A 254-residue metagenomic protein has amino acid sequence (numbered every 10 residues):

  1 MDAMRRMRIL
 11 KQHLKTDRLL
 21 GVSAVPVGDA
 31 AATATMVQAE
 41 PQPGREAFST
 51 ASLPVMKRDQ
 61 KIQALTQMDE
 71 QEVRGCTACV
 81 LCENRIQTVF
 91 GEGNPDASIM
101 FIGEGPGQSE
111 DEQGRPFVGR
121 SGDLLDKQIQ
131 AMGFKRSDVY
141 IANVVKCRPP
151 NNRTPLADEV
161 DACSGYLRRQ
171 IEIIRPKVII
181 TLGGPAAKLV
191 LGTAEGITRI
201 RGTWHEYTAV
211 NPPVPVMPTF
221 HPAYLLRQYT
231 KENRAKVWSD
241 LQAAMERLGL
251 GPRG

Functional and structural regions predicted by a protein language model:
M1-I9: Charged, compositionally biased N-terminal leader segments and the immediate start of the first structured element
R8, Q12, T16-R18, S23-G254: A polyanion-binding, active-site-adjacent surface
